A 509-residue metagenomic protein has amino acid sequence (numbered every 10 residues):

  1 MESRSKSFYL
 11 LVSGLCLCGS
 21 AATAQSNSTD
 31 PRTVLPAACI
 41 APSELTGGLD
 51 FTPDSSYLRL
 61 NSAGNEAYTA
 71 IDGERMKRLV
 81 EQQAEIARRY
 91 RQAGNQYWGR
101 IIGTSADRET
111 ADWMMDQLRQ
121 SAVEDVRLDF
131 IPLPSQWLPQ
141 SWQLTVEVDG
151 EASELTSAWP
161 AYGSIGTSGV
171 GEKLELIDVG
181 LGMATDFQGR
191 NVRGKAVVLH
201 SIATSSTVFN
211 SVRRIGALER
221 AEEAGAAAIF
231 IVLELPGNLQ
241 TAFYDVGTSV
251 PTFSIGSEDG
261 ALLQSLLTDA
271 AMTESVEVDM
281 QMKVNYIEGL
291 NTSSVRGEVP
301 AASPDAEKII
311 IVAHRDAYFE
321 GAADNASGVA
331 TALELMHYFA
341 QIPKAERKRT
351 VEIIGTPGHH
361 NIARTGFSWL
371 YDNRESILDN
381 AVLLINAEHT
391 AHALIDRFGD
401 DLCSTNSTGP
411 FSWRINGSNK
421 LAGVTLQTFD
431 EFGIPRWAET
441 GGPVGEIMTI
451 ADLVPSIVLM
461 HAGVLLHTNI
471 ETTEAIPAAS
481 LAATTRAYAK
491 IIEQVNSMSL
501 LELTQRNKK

Functional and structural regions predicted by a protein language model:
S26-R108, D112-D116, S121, F187 (+2 more regions): N-terminal hydrophobic or amphipathic helices/low-complexity stretches enriched in small/hydrophobic/Pro/Gly
S62-D72, G94-R108, L174, D178 (+7 more regions): Second-shell loop/turn segments in exported
T69, I101-T104, E154-S254, H337 (+1 more regions): Extracellular/luminal Protease-associated
R78-E81, E85, Y90-A196, A203-T204: Noncatalytic luminal/extracellular "stalk/propeptide" segments of secretory-pathway proteins
L118, S211, A221, V295 (+2 more regions): Alpha-helical metal-binding/catalytic segments enriched in His/Glu/Asp
S157-G189, Y244-A323, E334-H337, Q341-I342: Soluble metallo-hydrolase cores and metallopeptidase-like ectodomains found primarily in the secretory/periplasmic
P304-A306, T356-V458: Metal-dependent peptidase/peptidase-like ectodomains
V464-K509: His/Asp/Glu-rich mid-to-C-terminal helical/loop segments that flank catalytic regions of hydrolases
